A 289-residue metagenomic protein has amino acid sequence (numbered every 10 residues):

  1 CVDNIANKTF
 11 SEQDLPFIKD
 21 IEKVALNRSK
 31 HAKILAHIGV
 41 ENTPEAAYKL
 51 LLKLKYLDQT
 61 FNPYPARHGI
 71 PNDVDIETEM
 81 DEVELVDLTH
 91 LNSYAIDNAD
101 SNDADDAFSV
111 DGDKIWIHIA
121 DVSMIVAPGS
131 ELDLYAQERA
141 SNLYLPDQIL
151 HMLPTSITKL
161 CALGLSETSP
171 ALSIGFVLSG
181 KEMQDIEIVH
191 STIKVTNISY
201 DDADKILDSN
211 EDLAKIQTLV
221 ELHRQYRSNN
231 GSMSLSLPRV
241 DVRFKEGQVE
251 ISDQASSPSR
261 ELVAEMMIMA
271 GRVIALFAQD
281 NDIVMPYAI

Functional and structural regions predicted by a protein language model:
V2-K30, I34-G39, K49, R67-H68 (+1 more regions): Electropositive polyanion-binding surfaces
P44-L57, F61-N62, D75: Hydrophobic alpha-helical transmembrane segments
